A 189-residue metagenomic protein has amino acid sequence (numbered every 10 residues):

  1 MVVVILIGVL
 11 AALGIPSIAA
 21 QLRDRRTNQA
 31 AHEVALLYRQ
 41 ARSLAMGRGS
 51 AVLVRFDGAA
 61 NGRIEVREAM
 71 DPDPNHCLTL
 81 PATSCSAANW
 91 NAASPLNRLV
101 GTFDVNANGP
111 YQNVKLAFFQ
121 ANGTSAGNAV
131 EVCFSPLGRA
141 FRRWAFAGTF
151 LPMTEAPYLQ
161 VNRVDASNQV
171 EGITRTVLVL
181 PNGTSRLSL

Functional and structural regions predicted by a protein language model:
M1-L6: N-terminal signal-anchor/signal peptide hydrophobic helix marking the start of the first transmembrane segment
V9, L13-R39, S43, A51 (+1 more regions): N-terminal helix-rich module
